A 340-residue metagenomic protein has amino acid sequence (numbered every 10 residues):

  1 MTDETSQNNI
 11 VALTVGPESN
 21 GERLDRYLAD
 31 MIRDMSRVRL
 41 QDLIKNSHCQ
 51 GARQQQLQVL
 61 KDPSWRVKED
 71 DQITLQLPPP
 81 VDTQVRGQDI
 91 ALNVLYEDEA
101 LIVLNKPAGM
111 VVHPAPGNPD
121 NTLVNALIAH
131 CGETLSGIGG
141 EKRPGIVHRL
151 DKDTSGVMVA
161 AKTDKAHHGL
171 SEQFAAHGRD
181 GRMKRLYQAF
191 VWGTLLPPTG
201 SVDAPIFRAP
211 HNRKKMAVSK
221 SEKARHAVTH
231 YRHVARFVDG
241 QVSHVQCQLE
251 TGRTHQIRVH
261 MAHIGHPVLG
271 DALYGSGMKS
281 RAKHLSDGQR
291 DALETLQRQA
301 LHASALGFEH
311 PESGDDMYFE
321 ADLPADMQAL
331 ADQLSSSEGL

Functional and structural regions predicted by a protein language model:
M1-R39, I90-L92, E222-K223, D239-G240 (+2 more regions): Pseudouridine synthases involved in rRNA/tRNA modification
M1-S201, P205-P210, V238, L323-S336: RNA pseudouridine synthases
L75-L77, N212-K215, H226-V228, L285-D291: Short Pro/Gly-enriched beta-strand edge/turn motifs at strand-loop
T83, G178, K220, V234 (+1 more regions): Residues embedded in well-ordered secondary-structure elements
V94, V191, H230-H233, V268: Conserved hydrophobic positions within beta-strands
A115, K162, L195, R258 (+2 more regions): Residues at secondary-structure transition points
G140-E172, A204-H266, Q299-L340: The conserved catalytic core of RNA pseudouridine synthases
